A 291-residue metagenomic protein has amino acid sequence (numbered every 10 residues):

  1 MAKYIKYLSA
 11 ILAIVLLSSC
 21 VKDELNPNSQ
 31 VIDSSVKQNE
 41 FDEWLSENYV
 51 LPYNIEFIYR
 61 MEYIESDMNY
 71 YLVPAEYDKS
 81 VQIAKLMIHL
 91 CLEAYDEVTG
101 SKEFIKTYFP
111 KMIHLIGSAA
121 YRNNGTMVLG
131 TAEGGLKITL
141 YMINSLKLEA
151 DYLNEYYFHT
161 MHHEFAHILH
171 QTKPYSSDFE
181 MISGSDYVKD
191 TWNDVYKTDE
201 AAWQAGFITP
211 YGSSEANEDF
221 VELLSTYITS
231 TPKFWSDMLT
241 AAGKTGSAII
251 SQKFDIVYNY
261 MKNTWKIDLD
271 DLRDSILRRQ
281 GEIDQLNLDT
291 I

Functional and structural regions predicted by a protein language model:
M1-L8: Bacterial N-terminal signal peptides that target proteins for export
V15-S19: C-terminal motif of bacterial Sec signal peptides marking the signal peptidase cleavage site
C20-T99, S247-I291: Acidic/polar, low-complexity intrinsically disordered N-terminal segments immediately downstream of a Sec signal
E24-L25, V81-L136: Auxiliary, metal-adjacent structural segments of Zn-dependent hydrolase domains
Y95-I113, T172-K173, S177, F234-A242 (+1 more regions): Surface-exposed patches in mature extracellular/periplasmic domains of secreted proteins
M142-H162: Short pre-active-site segment immediately N-terminal to the catalytic Zn-binding motif
E155-S176, V221: Active-site recognition of the HExxH zinc-binding catalytic motif
Y187-D271, R279-I291: Metalloprotease/metallohydrolase-associated module, dominated by Zn2+-dependent proteases
